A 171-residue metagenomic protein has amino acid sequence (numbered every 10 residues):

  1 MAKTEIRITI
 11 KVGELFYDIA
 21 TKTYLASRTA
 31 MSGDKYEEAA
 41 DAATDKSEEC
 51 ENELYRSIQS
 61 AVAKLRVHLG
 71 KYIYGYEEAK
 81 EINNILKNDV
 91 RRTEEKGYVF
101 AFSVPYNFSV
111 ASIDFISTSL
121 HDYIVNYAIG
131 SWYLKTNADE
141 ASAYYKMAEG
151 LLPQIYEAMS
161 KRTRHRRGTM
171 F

Functional and structural regions predicted by a protein language model:
M1-I113, M147-F171: Conserved short "hinge" loops at termini or chain/domain junctions
A63, D122-K135: Short, hydrophobic/amphipathic alpha-helical patches that form generic packing surfaces within helical domains
I113-D122: Structural motif
T136-A138, P153-Q154: C-terminal or internal capping secondary-structure element at the end of a domain, subdomain, or sheet
N137-M147: Short conserved catalytic/interaction loops centered on acidic-Pro-aromatic/His motifs
